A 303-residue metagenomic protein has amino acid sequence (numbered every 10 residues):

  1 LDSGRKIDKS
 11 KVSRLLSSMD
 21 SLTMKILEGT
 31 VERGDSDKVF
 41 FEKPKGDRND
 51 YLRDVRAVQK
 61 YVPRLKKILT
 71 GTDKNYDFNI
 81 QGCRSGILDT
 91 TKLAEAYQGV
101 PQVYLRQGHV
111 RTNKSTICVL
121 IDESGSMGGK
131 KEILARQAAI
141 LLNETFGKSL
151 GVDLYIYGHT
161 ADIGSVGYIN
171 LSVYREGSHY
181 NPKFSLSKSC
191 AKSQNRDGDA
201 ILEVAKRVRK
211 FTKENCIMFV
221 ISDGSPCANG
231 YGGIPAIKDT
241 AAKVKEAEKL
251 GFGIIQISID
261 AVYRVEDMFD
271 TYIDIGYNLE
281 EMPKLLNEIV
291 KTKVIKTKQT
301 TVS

Functional and structural regions predicted by a protein language model:
L1-I117: Negatively charged
R106-R111, V208-K210, E246: Replace "in large, NTP-powered and nucleic-acid-processing enzymes" with "in large, NTP-powered factors and other
Q107-G177, I217-V220, I255-A261: Von Willebrand factor
C118-S124, R136, I140-E144, I201-V208 (+4 more regions): Generic hydrophobic alpha-helical scaffold/packing signal
K131-A135, K192-I201, A236, L279-M282: Phosphate/oxyanion-binding active-site loops and adjacent basic polyanion-contact surfaces
S165-N215, I257-Y263: Von Willebrand factor
N195, A205, G224-M268, I273-D274: VWA/integrin I-like adhesion module and closely mimicked acidic/polar interface patches used
M268-S303: C-terminal helix of von Willebrand factor
